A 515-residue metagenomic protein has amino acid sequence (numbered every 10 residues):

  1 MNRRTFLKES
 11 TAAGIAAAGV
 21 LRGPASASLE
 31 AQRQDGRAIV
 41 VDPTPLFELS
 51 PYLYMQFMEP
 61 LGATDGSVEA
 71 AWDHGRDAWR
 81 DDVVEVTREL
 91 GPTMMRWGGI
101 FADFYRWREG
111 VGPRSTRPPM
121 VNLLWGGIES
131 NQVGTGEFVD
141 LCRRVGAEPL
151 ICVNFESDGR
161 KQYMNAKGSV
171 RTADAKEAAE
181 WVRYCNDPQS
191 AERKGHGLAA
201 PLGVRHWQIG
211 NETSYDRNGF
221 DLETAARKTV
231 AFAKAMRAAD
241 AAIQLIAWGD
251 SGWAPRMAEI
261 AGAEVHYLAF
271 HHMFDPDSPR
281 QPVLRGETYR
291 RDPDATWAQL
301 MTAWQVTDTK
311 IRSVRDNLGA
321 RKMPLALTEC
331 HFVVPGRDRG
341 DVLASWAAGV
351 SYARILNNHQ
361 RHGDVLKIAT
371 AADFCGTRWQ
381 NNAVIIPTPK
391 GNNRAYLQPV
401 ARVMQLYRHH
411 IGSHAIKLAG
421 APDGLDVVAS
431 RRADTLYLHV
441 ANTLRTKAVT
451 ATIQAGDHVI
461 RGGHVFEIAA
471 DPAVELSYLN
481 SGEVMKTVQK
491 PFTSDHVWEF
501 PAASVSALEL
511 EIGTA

Functional and structural regions predicted by a protein language model:
T5-A27: N-terminal export signals
Q34-H266, H272-D275, P279-R280: N-terminal catalytic cores of secreted or lumenal carbohydrate-active enzymes
D221-G349, A353: Noncatalytic carbohydrate-binding groove/subsite architecture in carbohydrate-active enzymes
A326-V403, I411, A415-V427: Aromatic/acidic polysaccharide-binding cleft in carbohydrate-active enzymes
G336, W379-Q380, H414-K417, H439 (+4 more regions): Extended hydrophobic-aromatic, low-complexity segments
G424-H458, V465, S506-E509: Carbohydrate-binding surface patches
H458-F500: Acidic, Ser/Thr/Pro-rich beta/coil linker or hinge segments at domain junctions
P501-V505: Tight coil/turn sites that cap or link beta-strands
